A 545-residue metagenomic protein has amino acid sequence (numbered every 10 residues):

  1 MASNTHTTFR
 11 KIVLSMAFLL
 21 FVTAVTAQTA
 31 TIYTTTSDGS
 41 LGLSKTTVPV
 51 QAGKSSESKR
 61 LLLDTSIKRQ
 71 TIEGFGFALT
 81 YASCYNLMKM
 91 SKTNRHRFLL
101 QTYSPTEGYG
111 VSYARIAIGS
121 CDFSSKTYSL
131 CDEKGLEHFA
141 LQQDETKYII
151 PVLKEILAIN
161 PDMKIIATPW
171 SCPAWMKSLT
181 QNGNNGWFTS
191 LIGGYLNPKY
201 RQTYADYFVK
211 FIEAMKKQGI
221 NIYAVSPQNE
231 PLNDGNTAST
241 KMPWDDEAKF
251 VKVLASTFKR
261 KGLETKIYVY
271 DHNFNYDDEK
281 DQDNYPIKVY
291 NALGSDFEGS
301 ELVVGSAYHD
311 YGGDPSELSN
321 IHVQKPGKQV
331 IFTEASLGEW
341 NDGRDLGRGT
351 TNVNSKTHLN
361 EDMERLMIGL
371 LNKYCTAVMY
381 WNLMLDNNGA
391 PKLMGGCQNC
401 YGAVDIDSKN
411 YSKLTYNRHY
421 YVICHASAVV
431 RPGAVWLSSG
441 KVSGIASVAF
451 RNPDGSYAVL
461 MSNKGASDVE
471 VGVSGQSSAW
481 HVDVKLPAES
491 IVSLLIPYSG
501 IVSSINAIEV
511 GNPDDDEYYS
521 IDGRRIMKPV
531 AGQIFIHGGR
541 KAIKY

Functional and structural regions predicted by a protein language model:
M1-T29: Bacterial Sec-dependent N-terminal signal peptides
Q28-K59, I165-A167, D206-Y223, G235-G500: Substrate-binding and catalytic surfaces of secreted/luminal carbohydrate-active proteins
L41-I222, A248, K252: N-terminal catalytic cores of secreted or lumenal carbohydrate-active enzymes
F123-T127, P173-W187, L232-N236, Y276-K280 (+2 more regions): Short acidic/His/Gly/Ser-rich catalytic and metal-binding motifs that mark active-site loops of diverse hydrolases
G433, A531-I534: A glycine-anchored, Pro-Gly-centered beta-turn/N-cap motif
P453, P487, I521-G523, H537: Short, ordered coil/turn segments that flank beta-strands lining enzyme active or ligand-binding pockets
S499-R525: Residue-level detector of functionally pivotal "anchor" positions at catalytic/ligand-binding pockets or at interdomain
Q533-Y545: C-terminal tail/sorting-segment detector
